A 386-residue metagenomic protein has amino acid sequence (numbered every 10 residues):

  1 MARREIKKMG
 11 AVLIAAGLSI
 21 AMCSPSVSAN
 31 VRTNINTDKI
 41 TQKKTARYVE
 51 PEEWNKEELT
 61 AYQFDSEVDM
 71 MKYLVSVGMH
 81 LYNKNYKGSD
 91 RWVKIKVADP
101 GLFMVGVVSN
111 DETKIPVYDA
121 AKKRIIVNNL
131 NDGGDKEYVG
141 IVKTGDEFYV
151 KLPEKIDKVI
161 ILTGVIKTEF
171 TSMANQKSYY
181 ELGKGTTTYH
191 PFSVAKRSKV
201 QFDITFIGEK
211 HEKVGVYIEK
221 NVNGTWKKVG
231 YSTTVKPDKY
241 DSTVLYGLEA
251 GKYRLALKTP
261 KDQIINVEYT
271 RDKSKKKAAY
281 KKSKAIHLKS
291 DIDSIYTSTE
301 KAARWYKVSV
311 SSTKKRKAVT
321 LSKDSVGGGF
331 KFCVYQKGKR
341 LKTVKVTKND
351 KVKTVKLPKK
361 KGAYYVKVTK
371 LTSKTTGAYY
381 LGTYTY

Functional and structural regions predicted by a protein language model:
A2-S28: Sec-dependent N-terminal signal peptides of Gram-positive bacterial secreted proteins and lipoproteins
A29-K94, P100, L130-D132, I161-K199 (+1 more regions): Non-catalytic extracellular/lumenal accessory regions of secreted precursors
R91-V93, K136-Y138, T188-H190, D241-V244 (+2 more regions): Short strand-edge motifs at loop-to-beta-strand transitions and within beta-strands of extracellular beta-rich domains
V93, K151-K167, E212-V214, K258-K273 (+3 more regions): Edge beta-strands of jelly-roll/beta-sandwich modules across compartments, strongly enriched in secreted/luminal
L102-S109, K199-G208, K315-D324: A short beta-strand element within beta-rich, extracytoplasmic domains of secreted/secretory-pathway proteins
E112-K123, E212-G224, G328-R340: Short, surface-exposed beta-strand/strand-loop-strand elements in extracellular ectodomains
K123-G133, G215, K227-D238, R340-N349: Solvent-exposed serine/threonine-rich low-complexity stretches and specific carbohydrate-binding patches
G140-I156, L245-P260, K356-L371: Noncatalytic modules at the cell exterior or secretory-pathway interfaces, chiefly beta-strand-rich lectin/adhesion
